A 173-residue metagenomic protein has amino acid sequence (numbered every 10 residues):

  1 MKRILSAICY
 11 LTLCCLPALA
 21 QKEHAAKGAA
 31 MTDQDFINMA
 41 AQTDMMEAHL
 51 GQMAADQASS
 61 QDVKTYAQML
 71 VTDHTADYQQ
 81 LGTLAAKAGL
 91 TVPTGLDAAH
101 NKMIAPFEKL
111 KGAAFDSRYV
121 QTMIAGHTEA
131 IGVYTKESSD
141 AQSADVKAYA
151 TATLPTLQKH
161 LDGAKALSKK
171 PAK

Functional and structural regions predicted by a protein language model:
K2-Y10, C15-K173: His/Met- and acidic-residue-enriched segments that coordinate or traffic transition-metal cofactors and support
